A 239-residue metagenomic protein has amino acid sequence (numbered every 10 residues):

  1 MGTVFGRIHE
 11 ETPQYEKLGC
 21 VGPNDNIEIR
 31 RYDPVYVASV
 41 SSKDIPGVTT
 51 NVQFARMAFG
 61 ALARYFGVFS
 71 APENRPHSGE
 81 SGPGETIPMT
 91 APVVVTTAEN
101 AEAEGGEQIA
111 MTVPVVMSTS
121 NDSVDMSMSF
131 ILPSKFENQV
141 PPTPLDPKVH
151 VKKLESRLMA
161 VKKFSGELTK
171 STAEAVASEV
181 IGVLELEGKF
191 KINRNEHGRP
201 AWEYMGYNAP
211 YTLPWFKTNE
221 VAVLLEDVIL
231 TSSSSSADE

Functional and structural regions predicted by a protein language model:
M1-E239: A solvent-exposed interaction/effector surface
